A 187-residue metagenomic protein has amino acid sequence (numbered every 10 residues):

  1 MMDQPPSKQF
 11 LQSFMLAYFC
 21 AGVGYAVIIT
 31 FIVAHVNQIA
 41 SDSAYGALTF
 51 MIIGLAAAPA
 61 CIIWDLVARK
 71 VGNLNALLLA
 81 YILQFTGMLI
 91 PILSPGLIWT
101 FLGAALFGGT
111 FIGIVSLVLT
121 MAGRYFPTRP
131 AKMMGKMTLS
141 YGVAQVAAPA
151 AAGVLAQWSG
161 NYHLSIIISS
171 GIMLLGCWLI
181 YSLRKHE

Functional and structural regions predicted by a protein language model:
Q9-M51, L55-P59: Extracytoplasmic gate region of multi-pass secondary transporters
H35-I39, K70, M121-F126, W158: Helix-to-coil boundary motifs at intracellular loop junctions of multi-pass secondary transporters
D42-F50, G96, T100, P130 (+1 more regions): Juxtamembrane helix-start elements in MFS-like secondary transporters
G54-I62, G142-V146: Residue-level signature of mid-helix packing/kink "hotspots" within the transmembrane helices of 12-pass Major
A60-G72, A156-Q157: Helix-to-loop junctions at the C-terminal end of transmembrane segments in multipass secondary transporters
G72-M121: C-terminal transmembrane helical hairpin of 12-TM major facilitator-type secondary transporters
P127-N161, S169: A late C-terminal transmembrane helix in Major Facilitator Superfamily
I167-E187: Multi-pass alpha-helical transporter architecture, strongest for 12-TM Major Facilitator/SLC carriers used
